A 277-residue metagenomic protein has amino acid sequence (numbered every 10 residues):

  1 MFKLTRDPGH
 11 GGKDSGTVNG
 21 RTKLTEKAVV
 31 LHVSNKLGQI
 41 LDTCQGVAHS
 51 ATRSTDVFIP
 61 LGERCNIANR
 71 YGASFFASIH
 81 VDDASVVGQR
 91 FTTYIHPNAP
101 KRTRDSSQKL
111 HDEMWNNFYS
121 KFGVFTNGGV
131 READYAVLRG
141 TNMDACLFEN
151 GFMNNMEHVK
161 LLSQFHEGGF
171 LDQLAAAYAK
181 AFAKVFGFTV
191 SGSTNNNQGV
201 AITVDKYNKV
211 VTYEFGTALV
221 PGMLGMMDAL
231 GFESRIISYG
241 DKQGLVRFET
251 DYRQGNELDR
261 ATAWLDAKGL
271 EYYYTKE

Functional and structural regions predicted by a protein language model:
F2-L4, A28-Q198: Active-site-proximal helix/loop segments of hydrolytic enzymes
L4-V18: Short, surface-exposed beta-strand segments enriched in small/polar/acidic residues
D7, G192-E277: Solvent-exposed beta-strand motifs enriched in subsets of small alpha/beta binding domains, especially certain
G16-H32: Glycine- and acidic-residue-enriched helix-capping/strand-helix junction motifs
L24-T25, A51-T52, F248: Short, contiguous strand/loop micro-motifs
